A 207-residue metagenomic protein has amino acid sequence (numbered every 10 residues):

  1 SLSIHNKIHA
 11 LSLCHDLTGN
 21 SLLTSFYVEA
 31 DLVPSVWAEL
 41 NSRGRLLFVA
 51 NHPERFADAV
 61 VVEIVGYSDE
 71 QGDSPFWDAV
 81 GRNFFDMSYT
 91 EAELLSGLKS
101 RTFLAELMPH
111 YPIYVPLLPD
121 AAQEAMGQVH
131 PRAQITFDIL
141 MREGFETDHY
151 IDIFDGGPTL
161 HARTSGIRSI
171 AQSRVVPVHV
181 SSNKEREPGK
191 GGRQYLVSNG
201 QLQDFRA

Functional and structural regions predicted by a protein language model:
S1-S25, T90-A92, G97: Conserved acyl-donor/pantetheine-binding loop and adjacent beta-alpha core of acyl/acetyltransferases and related
L17-F26, L46-V65, P75, Q123-G127: Conserved GNAT acetyl-CoA-binding A-motif
S25-V28, V33-V49: Conserved acetyl-CoA-binding loop-helix of GNAT-fold acetyltransferases
S68-E70: Extended, solvent-exposed functional surface patches
P75-S96: Acidic, Ser/Thr-rich peripheral helices and adjacent loops at domain boundaries
L95-R132, F137: A conserved mid-domain beta-alpha-beta active-site/ligand-binding segment of alpha/beta enzyme cores
P119, Q123-H179: Anionic-ligand-binding alpha/beta catalytic cores of soluble enzymes and soluble regulatory domains that recognize
V178-A207: C-terminal accessory/binding modules appended to enzymatic or scaffolding proteins
